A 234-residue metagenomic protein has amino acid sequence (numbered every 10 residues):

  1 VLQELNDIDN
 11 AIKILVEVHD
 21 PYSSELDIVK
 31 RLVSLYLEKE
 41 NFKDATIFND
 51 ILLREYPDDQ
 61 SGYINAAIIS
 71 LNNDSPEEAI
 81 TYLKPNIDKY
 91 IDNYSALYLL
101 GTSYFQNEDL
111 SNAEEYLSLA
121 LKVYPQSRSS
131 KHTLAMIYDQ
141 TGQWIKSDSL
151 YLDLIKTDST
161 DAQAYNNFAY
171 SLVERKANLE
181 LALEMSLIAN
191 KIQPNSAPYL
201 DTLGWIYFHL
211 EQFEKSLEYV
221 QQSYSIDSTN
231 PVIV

Functional and structural regions predicted by a protein language model:
V1, S34, I68, T102 (+3 more regions): Residue-level recognition of tetratricopeptide repeat
E4, E38, N72-N73, Q106 (+3 more regions): Register position in tetratricopeptide repeats
P21-Y22, R54-Y56, D88-Y90, V123-Y124 (+3 more regions): Structural marker of alpha-solenoid helical repeat scaffolds
E25-D27, D59-S61, Y94-S95, R128-S129 (+3 more regions): Helix-start (N-cap) detector for alpha-helical repeat units in TPR-like alpha-solenoids, especially tetratricopeptide
